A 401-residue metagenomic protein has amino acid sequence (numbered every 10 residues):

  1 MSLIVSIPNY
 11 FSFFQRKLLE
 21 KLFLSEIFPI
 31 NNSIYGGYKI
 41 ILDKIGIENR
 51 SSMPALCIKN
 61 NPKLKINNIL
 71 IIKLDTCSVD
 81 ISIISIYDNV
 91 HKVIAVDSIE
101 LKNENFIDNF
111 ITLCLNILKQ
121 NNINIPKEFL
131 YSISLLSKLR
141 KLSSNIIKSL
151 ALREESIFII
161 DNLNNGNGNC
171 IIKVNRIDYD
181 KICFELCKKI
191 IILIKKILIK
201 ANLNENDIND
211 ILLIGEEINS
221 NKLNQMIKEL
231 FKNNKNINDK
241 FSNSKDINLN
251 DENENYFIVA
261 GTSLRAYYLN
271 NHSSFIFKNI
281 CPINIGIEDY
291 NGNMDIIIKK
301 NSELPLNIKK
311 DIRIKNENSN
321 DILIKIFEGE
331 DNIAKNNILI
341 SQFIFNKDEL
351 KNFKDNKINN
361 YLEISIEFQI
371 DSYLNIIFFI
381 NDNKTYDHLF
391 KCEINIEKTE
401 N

Functional and structural regions predicted by a protein language model:
M1-N401: Oxyanion-binding/catalytic loops of NTP- or PPi-dependent enzymes
